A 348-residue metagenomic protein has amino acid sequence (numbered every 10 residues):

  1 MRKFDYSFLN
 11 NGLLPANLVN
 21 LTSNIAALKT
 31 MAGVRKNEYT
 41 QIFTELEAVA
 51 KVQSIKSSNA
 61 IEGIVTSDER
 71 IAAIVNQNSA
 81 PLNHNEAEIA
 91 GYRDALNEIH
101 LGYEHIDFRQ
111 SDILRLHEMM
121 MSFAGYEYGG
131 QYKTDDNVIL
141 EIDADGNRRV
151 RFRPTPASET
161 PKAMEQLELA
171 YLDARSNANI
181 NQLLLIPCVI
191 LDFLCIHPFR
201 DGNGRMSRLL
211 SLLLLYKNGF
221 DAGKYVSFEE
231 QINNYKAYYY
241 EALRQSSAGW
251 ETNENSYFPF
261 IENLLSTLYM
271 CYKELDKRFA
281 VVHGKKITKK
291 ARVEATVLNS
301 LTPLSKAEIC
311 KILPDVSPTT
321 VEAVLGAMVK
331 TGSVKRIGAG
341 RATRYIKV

Functional and structural regions predicted by a protein language model:
M1-V348: FIC/Doc superfamily catalytic core
